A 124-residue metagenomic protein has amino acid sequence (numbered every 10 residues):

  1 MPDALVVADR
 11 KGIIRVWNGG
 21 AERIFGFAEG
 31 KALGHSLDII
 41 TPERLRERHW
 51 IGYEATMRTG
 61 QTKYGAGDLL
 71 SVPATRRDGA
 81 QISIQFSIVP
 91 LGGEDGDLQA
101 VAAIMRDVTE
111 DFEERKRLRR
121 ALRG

Functional and structural regions predicted by a protein language model:
D3-V6: Short hydrophobic secondary-structure edge segments in sensory/regulatory modules of signaling proteins
K11-R23, H35: PAS/LOV sensory domain surfaces, especially short acidic/polar patches at coil-to-helix junctions
G20-A32, E94-D95: PAS/PAS-like sensory domain cap-loop motif
K31-E47: PAS-family sensory/regulatory domains
E43-D78: Terminal output helix/cap of sensory domains in signal transduction proteins
P73-D78, S87-G93, I104: PAS-family sensory domains and close relatives that share small-molecule sensor folds
D97-D107: PAS-family sensory domains
F112-G124: Sensory-domain boundary/capping and coupling elements
